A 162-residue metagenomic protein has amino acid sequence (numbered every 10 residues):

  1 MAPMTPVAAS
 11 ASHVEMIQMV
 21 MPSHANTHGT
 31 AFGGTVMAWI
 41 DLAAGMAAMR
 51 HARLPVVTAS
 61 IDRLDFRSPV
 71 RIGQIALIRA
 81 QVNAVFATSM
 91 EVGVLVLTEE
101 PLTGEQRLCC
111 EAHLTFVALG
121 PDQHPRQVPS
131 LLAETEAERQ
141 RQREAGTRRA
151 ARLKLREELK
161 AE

Functional and structural regions predicted by a protein language model:
P3-P6, V14-E15, R71-I75, N83-E162: HotDog/MaoC-like acyl-thioester-processing domains
A9-P22: Short amphipathic
P22-W39: A conserved, well-ordered hydrophobic junction motif at loop->secondary-structure transitions
T27-T30, M49, S68, E105-Q106: Short histidine-centered beta-strand/loop micro-motifs that create catalytic or ligand/metal-coordination sites
G34-R53: Active-site helix/loop of acyl-thioester processing domains in fatty-acid/polyketide metabolism, spanning hotdog-fold
R53-P69: Small beta-barrel nucleic-acid-binding modules, principally OB-folds
